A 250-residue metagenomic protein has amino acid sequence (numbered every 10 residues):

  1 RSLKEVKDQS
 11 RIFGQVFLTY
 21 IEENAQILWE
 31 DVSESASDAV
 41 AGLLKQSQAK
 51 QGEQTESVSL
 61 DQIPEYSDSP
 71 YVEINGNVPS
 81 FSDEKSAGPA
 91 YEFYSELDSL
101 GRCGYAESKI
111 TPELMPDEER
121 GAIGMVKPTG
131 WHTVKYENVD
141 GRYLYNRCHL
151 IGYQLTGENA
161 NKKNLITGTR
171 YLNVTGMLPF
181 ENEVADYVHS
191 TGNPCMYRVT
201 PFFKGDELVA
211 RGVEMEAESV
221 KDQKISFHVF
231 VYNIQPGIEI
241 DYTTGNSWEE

Functional and structural regions predicted by a protein language model:
S2-D83: N-terminal, intrinsically disordered, polar/charged segments of Gram-positive cell-envelope systems that serve as
F81-E250: Domain-level detector of nuclease and nuclease-like folds in predominantly extracellular/periplasmic contexts
